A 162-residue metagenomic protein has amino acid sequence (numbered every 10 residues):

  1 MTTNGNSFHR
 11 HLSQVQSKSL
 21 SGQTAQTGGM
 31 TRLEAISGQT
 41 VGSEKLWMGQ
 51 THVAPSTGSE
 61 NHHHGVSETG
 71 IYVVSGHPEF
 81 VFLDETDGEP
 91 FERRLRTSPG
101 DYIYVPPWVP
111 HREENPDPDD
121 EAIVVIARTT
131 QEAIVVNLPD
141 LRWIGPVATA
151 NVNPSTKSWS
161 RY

Functional and structural regions predicted by a protein language model:
M1-K45, E60, L95, L141-Y162: A short, N-terminal "cap"/entry segment at the start of jelly-roll beta-barrel domains of the cupin/DSBH fold
R32, I36, G49-G65, P107: Conserved short histidine dyad/triad with adjacent acidic residue
V41, V66, P118-D119: Short strand-connecting beta-turns/loops that link adjacent beta-strands
M48-T51, G70, Y104, D119-N137: A short hydrophobic beta-strand segment most commonly corresponding to one strand of the jelly-roll/cupin
Q50, H63, V74, F82-D84 (+3 more regions): Residue-level recognition of conserved beta-strand positions in structured domain cores
A54, T97-D117, A127-T129: Conserved metal-binding segment of the jelly-roll/cupin
G58, E68-P99, V109: A short beta-strand-loop-beta hairpin characteristic of the jelly-roll/cupin
I71-V73, P90-R94, I123, V135-N137 (+1 more regions): A short, polar/proline- and glycine-enriched secondary-structure boundary/capping micro-motif
